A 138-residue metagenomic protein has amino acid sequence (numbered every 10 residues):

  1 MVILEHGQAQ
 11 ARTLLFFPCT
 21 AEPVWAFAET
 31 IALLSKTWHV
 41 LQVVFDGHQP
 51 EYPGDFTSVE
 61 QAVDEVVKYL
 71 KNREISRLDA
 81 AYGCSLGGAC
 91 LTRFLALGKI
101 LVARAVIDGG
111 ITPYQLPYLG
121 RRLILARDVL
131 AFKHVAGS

Functional and structural regions predicted by a protein language model:
V2-Y52: Conserved HGGG/HGGXW glycine-rich cap/lid loop of the alpha/beta-hydrolase fold
T13, H39, A80, V102-R104: Structural signature of beta-strand start/N-cap positions in the alpha/beta core of ABC transporter nucleotide-binding
E22-W25, I31, P53-V59, R122 (+1 more regions): Ligand-binding pocket scaffold of soluble enzyme catalytic domains
E29, R93-L97: Active-site signature of alpha/beta-hydrolase-fold catalytic machinery across serine- and Asp/Cys-nucleophile hydrolases
L41-Y82: Active-site loop/oxyanion-hole signature of alpha/beta-hydrolase fold enzymes
E51, L91-T92, Q115-L116: Glycine/Thr-rich phosphate-binding loops of Rossmann-like dinucleotide-binding domains
G83-L91: Gly/Ala-rich beta-loop-alpha elbow adjacent to hydrolase catalytic centers
A96-L97, V102-H134: Flexible "cap/lid" loop of the alpha/beta hydrolase fold
